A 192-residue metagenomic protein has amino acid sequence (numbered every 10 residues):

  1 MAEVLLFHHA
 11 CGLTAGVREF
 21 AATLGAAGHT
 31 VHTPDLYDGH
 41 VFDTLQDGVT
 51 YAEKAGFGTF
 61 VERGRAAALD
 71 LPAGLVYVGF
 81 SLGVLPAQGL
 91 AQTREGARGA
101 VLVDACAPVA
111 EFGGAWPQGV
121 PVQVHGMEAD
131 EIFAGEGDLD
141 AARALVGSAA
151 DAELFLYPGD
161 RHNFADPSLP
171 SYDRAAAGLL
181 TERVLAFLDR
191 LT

Functional and structural regions predicted by a protein language model:
M1-P72, F164-A165: Serine-hydrolase catalytic machinery in alpha/beta-hydrolase-like enzymes
Y77-G79, V103: Short beta-strand immediately N-terminal to the catalytic nucleophile in serine-hydrolase-like folds
G79-G83, A87: Gly/Ala-rich beta-loop-alpha elbow adjacent to hydrolase catalytic centers
G96-C106, P121: A conserved short beta-strand
W116-V122, S148-D151: Short, proline-enriched alpha-helix->beta-strand connector loops that line the catalytic pocket of alpha/beta-hydrolase
V124-G126, Y157: Short beta-strand/loop motif that positions the catalytic acidic residue of the alpha/beta-hydrolase fold
E131-D140: Conserved alpha/beta-hydrolase "acid-adjacent" motif
A149-T192: C-terminal catalytic histidine-bearing segment of alpha/beta-hydrolase fold enzymes
